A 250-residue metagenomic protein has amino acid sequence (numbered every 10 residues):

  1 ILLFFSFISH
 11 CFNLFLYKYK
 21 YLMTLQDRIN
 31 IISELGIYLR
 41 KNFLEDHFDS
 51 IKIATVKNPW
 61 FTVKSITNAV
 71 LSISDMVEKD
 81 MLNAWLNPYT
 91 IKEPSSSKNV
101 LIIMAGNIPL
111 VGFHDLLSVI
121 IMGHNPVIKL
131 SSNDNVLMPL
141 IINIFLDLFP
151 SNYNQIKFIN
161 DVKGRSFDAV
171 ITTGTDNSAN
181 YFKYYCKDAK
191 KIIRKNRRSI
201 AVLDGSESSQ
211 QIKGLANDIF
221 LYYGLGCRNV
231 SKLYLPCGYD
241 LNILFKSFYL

Functional and structural regions predicted by a protein language model:
F5-L101: N-terminal Rossmann-like NAD(P)+-binding subdomain of aldehyde/semialdehyde dehydrogenases
Y17-K18, F149-L233, C237-Y239: Conserved NAD(P)+-binding/catalytic subdomain of aldehyde/semialdehyde dehydrogenases
I29-I31, L35, D240-L250: Internal helical hairpin/lid segments
K52-P59, Y223-K232, Y249-L250: Flexible, acidic loop-helix segments that line cofactor/substrate-binding pockets
A84, K190-I192, L250: Short secondary-structure junctions
W85-L148: Conserved small-residue-rich beta-alpha loop and adjacent elements that most often cradle the phosphate/pyrophosphate
M138-I141, F182, L244: Hydrophobic packing residues within well-ordered alpha-helices of enzyme cores
